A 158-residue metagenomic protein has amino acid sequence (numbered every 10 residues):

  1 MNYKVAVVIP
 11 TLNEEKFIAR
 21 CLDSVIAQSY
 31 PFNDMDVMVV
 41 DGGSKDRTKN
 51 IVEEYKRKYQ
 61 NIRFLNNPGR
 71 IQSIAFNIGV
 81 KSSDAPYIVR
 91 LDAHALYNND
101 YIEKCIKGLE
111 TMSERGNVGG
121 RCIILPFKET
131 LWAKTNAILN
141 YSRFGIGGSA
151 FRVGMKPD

Functional and structural regions predicted by a protein language model:
M1-A27: N-proximal low-complexity "stem/linker" segments adjacent to membrane-targeting elements
K16-A19, D46-E54, D100: Acidic helix N-cap motif at the loop->helix transition within catalytic regions of sugar-transfer enzymes
D34-G43, R63-P68, A93: Short beta-strand/loop segment that forms part of the nucleotide-sugar
D41-N50, D92-N98: A conserved acidic beta->alpha catalytic loop
N67-S83, K104: Glycine-rich, basic loop-to-helix element that forms the pyrophosphate-binding segment of sugar-nucleotide handling
I88: Short aromatic/hydrophobic "clamp" motif used to bind/position activated sugar donors
D100-K134, I138: Conserved donor NDP-sugar-binding/catalytic core segment of glycosyltransferases
G120-L125, N136-D158: Short, flexible, basic/aromatic active-site loop/helix in glycosyltransferases
